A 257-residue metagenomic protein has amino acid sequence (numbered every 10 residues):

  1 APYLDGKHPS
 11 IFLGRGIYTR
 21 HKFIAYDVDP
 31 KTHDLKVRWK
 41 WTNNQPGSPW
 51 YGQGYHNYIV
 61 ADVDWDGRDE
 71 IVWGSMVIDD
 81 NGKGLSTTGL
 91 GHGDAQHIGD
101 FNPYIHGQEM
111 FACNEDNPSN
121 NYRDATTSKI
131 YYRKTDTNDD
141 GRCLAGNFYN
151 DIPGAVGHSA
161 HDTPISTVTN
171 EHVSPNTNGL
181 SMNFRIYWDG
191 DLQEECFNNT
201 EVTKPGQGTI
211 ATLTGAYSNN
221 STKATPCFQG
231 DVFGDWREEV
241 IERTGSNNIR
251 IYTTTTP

Functional and structural regions predicted by a protein language model:
A1-P257: Beta-propeller-forming repeat regions
